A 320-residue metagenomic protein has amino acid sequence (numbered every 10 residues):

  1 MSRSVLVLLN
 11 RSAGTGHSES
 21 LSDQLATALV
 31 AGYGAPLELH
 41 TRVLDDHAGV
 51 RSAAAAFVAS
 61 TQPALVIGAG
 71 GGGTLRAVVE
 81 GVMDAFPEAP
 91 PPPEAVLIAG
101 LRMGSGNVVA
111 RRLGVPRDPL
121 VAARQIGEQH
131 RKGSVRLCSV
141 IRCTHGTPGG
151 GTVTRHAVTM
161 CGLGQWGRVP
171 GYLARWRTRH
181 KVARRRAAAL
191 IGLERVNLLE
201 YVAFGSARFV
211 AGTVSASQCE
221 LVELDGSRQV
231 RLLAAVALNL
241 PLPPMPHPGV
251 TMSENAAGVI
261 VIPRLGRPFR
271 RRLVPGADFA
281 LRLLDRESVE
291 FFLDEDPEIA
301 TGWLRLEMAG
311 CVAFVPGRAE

Functional and structural regions predicted by a protein language model:
M1-A69, R76-A85, L120-Q125: ATP/NTP phosphate-donor binding region
M1-S4, P90, E320: Short, low-complexity, intrinsically disordered N-terminal peptides in bacterial proteins
L9, G70, N239, P263: Short beta-strand/turn micro-motifs composed of small residues that flank or help shape donor/cofactor-binding pockets
N10, V169, E295: A residue-level signal for conserved active-site and pocket-lining positions in enzyme catalytic cores
A13, G71-T74, M103-G106, L163-Q165 (+1 more regions): Short glycine-rich anion-binding loops that position phosphate/pyrophosphate groups of nucleotides and phosphorylated
P90-L232: Catalytic core of DAGKc-family lipid kinases
G162, W166, A234-P248: Glycine-rich phosphate/pyrophosphate-binding beta-alpha loops
E223-V230, P244-E320: ATP/nucleoside-binding phosphotransfer catalytic cores, i.e., glycine-rich phosphate-binding loops
